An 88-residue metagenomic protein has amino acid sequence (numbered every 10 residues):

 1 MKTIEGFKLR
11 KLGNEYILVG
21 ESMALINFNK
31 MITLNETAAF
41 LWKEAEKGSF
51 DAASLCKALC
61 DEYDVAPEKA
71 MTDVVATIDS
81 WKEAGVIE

Functional and structural regions predicted by a protein language model:
M1-F40: Acidic, low-complexity/disordered tracts enriched in E/D and polar residues
K30-E88: Long, charge-rich, low-complexity alpha-helical segments
